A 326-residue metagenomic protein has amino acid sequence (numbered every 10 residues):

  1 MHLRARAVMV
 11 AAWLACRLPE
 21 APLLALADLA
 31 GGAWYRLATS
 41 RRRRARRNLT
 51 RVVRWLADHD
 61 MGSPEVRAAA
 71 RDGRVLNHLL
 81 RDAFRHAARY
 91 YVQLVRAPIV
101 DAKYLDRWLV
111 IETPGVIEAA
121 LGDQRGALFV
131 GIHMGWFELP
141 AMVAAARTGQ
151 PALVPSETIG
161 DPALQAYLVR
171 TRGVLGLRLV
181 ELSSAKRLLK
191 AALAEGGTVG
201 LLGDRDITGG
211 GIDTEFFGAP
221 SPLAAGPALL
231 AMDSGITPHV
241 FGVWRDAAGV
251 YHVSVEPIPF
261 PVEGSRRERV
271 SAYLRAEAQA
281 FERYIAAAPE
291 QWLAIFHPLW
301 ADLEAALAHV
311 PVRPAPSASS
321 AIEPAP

Functional and structural regions predicted by a protein language model:
M1, Y35, R107, V130 (+4 more regions): A generic secondary-structure micro-motif detector that highlights 1-2 residue hydrophobic/ambivalent hotspots embedded
M1-L128, Y167-R170, G176, S319-A325: Membrane-anchoring hydrophobic helices of lipid-metabolizing enzymes
V10, R44, G115, L139 (+4 more regions): Short Gly/charged-rich anion-binding patches and loops
W34-L37, G62-P64, A68, R81 (+3 more regions): Non-catalytic C-terminal accessory region of glycerolipid acyltransferases and related lyso-lipid remodeling enzymes
R42-R44, T158-P162, P220-A224: Active-site metal-coordination segments of metallo-dependent hydrolases
R89, D123-S183, G209-I212: Catalytic core of membrane glycerolipid acyltransferases/transacylases, capturing the structured, soluble-facing
K103-L109, V174-V180, F216-G218, E263-G264: Short, flexible loop segments at the rims of nucleotide/cofactor-binding pockets, characterized by
